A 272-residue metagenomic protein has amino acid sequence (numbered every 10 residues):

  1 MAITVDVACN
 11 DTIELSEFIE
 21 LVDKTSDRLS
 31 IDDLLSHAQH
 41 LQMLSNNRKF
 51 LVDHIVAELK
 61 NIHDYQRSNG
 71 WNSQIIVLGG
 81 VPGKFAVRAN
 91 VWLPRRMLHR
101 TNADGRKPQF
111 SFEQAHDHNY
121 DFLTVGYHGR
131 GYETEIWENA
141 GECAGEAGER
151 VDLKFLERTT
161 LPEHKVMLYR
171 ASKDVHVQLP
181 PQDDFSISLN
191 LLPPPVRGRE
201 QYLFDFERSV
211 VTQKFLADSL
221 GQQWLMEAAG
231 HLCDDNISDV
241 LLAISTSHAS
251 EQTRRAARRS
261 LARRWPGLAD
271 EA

Functional and structural regions predicted by a protein language model:
T4-H99, F206: A short, N-terminal "cap"/entry segment at the start of jelly-roll beta-barrel domains of the cupin/DSBH fold
L59-N61, A89-Y120, R170-S172: Conserved short histidine dyad/triad with adjacent acidic residue
H118, T124, A140-A171: Short acidic-glycine-tyrosine-enriched beta hairpin
T124, T134-I136, Q182-R199: A short hydrophobic beta-strand segment most commonly corresponding to one strand of the jelly-roll/cupin
P162, A171-L191: Ligand-binding loop in jelly-roll beta-barrel domains
P195-I237: Charged, amphipathic alpha-helical linkers/stalks
E207, D235-S245, G267-A272: Amphipathic alpha-helical scaffolding segments comprising HEAT/armadillo-like alpha-solenoid repeats
Q222-A228, R254-L261, A272: Conserved hydrophobic register position within alpha-solenoid helical repeats
